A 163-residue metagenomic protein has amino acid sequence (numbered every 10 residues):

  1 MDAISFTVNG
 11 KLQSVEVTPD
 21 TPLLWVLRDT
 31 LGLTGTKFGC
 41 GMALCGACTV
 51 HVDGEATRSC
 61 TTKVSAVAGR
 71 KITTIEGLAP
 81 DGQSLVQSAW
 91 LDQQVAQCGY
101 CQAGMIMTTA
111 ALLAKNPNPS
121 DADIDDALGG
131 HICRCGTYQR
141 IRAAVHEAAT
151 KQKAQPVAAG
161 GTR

Functional and structural regions predicted by a protein language model:
M1-R163: Signature of N-terminal electron-transfer/Fe-S-associated modules in redox systems
